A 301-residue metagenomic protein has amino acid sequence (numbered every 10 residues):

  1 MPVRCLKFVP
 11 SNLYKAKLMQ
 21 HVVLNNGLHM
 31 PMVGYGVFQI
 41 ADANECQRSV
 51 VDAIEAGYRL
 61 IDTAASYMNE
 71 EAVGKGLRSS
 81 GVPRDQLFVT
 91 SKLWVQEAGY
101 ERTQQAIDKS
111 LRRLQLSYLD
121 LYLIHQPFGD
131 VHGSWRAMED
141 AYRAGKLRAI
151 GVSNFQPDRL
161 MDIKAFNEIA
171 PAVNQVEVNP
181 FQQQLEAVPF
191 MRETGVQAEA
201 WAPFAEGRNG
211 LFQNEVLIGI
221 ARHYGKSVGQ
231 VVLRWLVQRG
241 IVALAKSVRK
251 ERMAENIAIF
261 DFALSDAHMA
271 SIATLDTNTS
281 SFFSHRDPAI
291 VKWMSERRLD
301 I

Functional and structural regions predicted by a protein language model:
R4-L87, F204, R298-I301: N-terminal binding-site loop/beta-alpha segment at the start of enzyme catalytic domains that lines or forms
N25, T103-L123, D140-A144, V196: CE4/NodB-like, metal-dependent polysaccharide N-deacetylase domain that modifies extracellular/periplasmic N-acetylated
I40-N44, D62-A72, Q96-E101, P127-V131 (+2 more regions): Acidic-and-aromatic substrate-binding clefts and catalytic sites of carbohydrate-active enzymes
A41-D52, G99-R113, L160, Q183: Short, acidic/polar
Y58, L116-L119, L147, P171: A structural motif
R84-E97, D120-P127, N154: A short, structured active-site edge motif that brings together acidic residues
Q126-I301: Beta/alpha (TIM)-barrel catalytic core signal, keyed to glycine-rich beta->alpha loops juxtaposed to Asp/Glu that bind
